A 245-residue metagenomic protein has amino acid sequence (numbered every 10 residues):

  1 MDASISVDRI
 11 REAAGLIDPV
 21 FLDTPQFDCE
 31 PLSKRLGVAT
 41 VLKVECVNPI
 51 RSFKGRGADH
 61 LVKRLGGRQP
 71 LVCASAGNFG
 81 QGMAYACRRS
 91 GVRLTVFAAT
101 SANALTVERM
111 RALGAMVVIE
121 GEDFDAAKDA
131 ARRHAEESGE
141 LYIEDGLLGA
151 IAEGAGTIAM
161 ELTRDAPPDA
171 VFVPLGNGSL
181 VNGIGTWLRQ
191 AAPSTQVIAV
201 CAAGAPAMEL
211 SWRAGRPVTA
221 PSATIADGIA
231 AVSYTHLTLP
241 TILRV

Functional and structural regions predicted by a protein language model:
M1-I242: PLP-dependent amino-acid enzyme catalytic core
